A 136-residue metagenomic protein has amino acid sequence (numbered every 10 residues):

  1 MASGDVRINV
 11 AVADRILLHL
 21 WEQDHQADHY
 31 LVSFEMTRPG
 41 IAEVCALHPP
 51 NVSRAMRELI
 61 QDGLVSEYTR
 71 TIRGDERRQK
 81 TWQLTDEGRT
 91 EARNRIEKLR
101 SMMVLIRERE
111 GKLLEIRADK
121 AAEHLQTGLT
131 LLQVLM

Functional and structural regions predicted by a protein language model:
M1-Q26: Short alpha-helical segments that sit at the start of domains
N9-A13, R70-N94: Short, cationic-aromatic polyanion-contact patches
N9-V10, H29-F34, P49: Alpha-helix N-cap/helix-initiation sites
A27-E43: Short acidic, hydrophobic short linear motifs in intrinsically disordered regions
A46-Q61: Short amphipathic alpha-helical interaction segments
I60-R70: A short, conserved structural fragment
T90-M136: Amphipathic alpha-helical dimerization/coiled-coil segments that flank or bridge DNA-binding/regulatory modules
